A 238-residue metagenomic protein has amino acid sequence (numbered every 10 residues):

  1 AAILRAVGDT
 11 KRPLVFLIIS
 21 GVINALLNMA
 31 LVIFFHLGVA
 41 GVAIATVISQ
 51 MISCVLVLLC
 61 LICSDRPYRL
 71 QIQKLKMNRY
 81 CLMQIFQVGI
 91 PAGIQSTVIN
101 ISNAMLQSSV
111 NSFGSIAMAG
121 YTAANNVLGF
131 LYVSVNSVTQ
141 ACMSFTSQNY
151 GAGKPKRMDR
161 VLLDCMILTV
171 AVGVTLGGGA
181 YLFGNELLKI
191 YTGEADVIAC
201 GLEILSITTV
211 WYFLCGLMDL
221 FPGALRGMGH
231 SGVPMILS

Functional and structural regions predicted by a protein language model:
A1-L27, V42: Hydrophobic, well-structured modules enriched for small/aliphatic residues and gly/pro motifs, marking either
A1-P13, G120-G184, C215-G229, V233-L237: Small-residue-rich hydrophobic transmembrane alpha-helices
A2-I3, V22-I33, L58, A104-S109 (+3 more regions): Alpha-helical transmembrane segments of multipass membrane proteins
D9-T10, G38, G114, E194 (+1 more regions): Short loop-to-helix capping motifs
K11-I18, L56-L59, K74-M105, S109-V110 (+4 more regions): Hydrophobic faces of transmembrane alpha-helices in multi-pass small-molecule transporters and flippases across diverse
I23-L26, V32-I90, T146-W211: Short alpha-helical transmembrane segments in multi-pass integral membrane proteins
A30-H36, T97-F130, Q148, E186-A195: Helix-terminus/linker motif at the lipid-water interface of multi-pass membrane proteins
